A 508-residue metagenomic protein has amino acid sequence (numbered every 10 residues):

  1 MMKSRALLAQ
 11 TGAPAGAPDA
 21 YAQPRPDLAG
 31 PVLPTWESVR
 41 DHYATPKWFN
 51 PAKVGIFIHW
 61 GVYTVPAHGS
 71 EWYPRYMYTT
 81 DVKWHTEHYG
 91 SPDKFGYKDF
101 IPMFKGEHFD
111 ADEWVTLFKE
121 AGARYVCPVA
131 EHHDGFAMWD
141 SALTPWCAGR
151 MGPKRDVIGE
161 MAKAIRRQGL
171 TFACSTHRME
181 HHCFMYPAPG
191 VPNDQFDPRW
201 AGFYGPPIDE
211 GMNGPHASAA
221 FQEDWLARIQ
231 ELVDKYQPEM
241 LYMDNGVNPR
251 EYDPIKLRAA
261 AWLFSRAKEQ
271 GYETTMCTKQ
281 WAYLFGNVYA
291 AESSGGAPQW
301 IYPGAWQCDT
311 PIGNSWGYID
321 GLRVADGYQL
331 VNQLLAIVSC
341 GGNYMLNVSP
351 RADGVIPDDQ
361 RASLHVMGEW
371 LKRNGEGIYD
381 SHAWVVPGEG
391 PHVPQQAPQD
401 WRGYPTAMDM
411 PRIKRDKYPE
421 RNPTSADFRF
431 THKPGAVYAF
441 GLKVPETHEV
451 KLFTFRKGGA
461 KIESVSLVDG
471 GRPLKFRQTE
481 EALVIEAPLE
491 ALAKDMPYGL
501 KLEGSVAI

Functional and structural regions predicted by a protein language model:
M1-L8: N-terminal export leaders
L8-I508: Mature catalytic domains of secreted/periplasmic carbohydrate-active enzymes
